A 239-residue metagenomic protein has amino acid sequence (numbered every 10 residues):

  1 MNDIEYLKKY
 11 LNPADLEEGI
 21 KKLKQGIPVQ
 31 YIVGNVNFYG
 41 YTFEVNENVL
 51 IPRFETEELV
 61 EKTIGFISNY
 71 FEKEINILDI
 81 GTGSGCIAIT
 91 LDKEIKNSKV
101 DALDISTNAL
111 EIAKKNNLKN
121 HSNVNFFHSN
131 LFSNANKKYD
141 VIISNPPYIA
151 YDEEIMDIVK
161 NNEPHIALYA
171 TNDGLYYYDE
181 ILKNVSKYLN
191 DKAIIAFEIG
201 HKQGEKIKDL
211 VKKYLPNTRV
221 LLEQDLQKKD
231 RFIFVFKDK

Functional and structural regions predicted by a protein language model:
M1-K239: Auxiliary N-terminal substrate/complex-recognition segments of SAM-dependent methyltransferases
